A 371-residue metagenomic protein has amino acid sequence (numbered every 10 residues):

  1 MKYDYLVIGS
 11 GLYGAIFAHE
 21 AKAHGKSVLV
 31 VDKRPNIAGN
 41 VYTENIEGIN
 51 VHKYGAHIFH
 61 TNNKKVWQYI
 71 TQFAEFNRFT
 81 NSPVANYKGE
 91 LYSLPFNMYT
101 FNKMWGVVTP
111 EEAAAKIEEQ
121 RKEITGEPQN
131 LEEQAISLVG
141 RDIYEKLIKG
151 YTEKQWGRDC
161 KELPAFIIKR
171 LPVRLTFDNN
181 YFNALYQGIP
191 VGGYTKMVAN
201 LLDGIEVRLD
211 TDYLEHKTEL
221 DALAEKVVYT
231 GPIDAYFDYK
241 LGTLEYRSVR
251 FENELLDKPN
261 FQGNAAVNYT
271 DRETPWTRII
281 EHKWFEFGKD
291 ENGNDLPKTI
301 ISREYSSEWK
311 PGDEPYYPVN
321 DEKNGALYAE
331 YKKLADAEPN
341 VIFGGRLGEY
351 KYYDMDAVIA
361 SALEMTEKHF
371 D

Functional and structural regions predicted by a protein language model:
Y3-V30, T366: N-terminal Rossmann-like FAD-binding beta1-loop-alpha1 element of flavoenzymes
L12-Y13, P35-N36, Y99, E153 (+5 more regions): Short, solvent-exposed loop/turn segments at secondary-structure junctions
H19-E47: Glycine-rich FAD pyrophosphate-binding loop
H24, L214-L334: Mid-domain catalytic core of redox enzymes that form a hydrophobic substrate pocket/lid adjacent to a catalytic redox
N45-K53, N179-Y181: Short glycine/proline- and charge-enriched loop/turn segments that cap or connect secondary-structure elements
A56-E90: N-terminal FAD cofactor-binding segment of flavoenzymes
A85-S93, M98-K226, T230, A235-F237: Active-site/ligand-binding neighborhood in enzyme catalytic cores
E314-D371: C-terminal catalytic lobe of FAD-dependent flavoproteins
